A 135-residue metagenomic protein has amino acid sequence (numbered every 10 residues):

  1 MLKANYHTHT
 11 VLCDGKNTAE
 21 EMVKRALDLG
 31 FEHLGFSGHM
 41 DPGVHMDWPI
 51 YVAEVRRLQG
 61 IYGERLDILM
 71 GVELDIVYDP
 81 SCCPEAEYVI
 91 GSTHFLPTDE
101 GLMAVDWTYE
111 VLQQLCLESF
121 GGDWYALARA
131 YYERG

Functional and structural regions predicted by a protein language model:
L2-A126: A metal-dependent hydrolase metal-coordination microenvironment
L127-E133: Active-site glycine-rich loop that binds ribose-phosphate moieties when present
